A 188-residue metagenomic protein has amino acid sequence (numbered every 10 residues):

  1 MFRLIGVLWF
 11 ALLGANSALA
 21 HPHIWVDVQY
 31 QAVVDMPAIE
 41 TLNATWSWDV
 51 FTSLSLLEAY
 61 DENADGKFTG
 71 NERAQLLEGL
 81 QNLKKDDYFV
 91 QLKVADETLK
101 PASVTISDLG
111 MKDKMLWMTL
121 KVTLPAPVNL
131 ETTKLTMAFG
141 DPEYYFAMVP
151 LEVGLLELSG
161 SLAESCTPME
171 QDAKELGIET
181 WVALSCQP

Functional and structural regions predicted by a protein language model:
M1-L4: Positively charged n-region of N-terminal signal peptides that target proteins for export
V7-L8, A18: Cleavable N-terminal signal peptides
L13-S17: N-terminal signal peptide c-region/cleavage motif recognized by signal peptidases
H21-P37: Short N-terminal segments immediately surrounding and downstream of signal-peptide cleavage
Y30-V34, W46-T52, L124-A126, D141-E143: Beta-strand elements of well-folded, non-transmembrane domains
A38-E58: Hydrophobic/aromatic-rich, well-ordered segments within soluble, folded domains that form packed cores
F51-L124: Structured domain cores in non-transmembrane regions
V94-P188: Mature, soluble, non-transmembrane domains
